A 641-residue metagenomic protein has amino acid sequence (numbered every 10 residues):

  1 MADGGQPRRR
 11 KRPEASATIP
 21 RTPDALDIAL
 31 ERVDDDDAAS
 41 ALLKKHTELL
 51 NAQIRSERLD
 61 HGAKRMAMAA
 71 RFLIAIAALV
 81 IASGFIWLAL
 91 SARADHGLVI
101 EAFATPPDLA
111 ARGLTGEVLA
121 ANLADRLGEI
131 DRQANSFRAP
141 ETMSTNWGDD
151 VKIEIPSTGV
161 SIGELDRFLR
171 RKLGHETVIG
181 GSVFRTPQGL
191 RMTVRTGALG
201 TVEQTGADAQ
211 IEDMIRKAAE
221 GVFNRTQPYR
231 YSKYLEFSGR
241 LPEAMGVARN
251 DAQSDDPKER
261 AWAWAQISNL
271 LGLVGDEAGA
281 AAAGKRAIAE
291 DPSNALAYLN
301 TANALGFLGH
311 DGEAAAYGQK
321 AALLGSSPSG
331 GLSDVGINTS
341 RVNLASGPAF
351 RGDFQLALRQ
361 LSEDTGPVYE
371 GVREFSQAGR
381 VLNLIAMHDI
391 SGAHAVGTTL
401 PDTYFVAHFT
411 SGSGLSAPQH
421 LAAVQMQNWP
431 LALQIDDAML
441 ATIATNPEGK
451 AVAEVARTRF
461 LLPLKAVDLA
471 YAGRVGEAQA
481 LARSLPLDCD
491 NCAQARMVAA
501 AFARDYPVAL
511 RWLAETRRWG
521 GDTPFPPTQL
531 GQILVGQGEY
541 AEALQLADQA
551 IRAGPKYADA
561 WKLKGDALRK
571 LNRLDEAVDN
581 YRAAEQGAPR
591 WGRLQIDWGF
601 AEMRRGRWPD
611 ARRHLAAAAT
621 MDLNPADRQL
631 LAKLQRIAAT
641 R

Functional and structural regions predicted by a protein language model:
A2-L88, P187-G189, R195-A282: C-terminal/domain-edge helix-coil "capping" segments
R93-G189, G197: Short beta-strand->alpha-helix linker/helix-N-cap micro-motif that forms a surface specificity/interaction loop
E236, G272, G306, A349 (+7 more regions): Position-specific recognition of the canonical hydrophobic site in helix A of tetratricopeptide repeat
D256-K258, P292-S293, S326, Y369-G371 (+7 more regions): Short coil turns that delineate tetratricopeptide repeat
W262, L296, T339, F375 (+7 more regions): Start-of-helix register in tetratricopeptide repeats
Q266, N300, N343, G379 (+7 more regions): Canonical tetratricopeptide repeat
